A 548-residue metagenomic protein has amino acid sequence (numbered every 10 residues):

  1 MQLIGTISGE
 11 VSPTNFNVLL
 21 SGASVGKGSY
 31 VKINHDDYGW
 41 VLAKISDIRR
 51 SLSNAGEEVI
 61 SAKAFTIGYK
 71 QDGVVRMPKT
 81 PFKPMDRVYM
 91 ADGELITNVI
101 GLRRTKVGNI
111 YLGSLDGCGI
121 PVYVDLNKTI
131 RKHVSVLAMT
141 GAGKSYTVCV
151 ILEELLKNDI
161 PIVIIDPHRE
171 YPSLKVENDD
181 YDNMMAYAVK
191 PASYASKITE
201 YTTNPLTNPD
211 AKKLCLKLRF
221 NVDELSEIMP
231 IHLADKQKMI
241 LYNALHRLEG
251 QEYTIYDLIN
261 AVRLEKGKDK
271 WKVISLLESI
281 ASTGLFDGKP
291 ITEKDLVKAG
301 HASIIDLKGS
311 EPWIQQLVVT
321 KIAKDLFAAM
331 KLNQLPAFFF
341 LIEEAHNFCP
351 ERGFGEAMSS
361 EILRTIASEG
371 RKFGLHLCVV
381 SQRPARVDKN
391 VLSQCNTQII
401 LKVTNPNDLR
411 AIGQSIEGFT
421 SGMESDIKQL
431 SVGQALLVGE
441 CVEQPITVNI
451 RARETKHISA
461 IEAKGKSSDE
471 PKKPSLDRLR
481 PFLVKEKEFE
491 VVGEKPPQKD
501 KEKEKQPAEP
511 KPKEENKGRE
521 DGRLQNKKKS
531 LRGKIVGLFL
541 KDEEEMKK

Functional and structural regions predicted by a protein language model:
M1-L137, Y146-E153, N158, N333-P336 (+1 more regions): Basic- and hydrophobic-enriched, low-structure N-terminal and domain-boundary segments that flank ATP-binding catalytic
R50, G68-Q71, R131, H168-P172 (+7 more regions): Conserved nucleotide-binding/hydrolysis micro-motifs of P-loop NTPases
V107-T199, L437, D469: Glycine-rich phosphate-binding loop of nucleotide-binding enzymes
V150-I151, E170, E224-L225, I240-N243 (+4 more regions): Alpha-helical scaffold elements adjacent to nucleotide-binding pockets in ATP/GTP-utilizing enzyme cores
E154, R169, S173, D179 (+3 more regions): P-loop NTPase motor domains
I165, I342, V380-S381: Hydrophobic residues in beta-strands of the RecA-like P-loop NTPase core, especially within AAA+ ATPase
T365-E369, F373-R451: Conserved ATP-driven motor cores of ASCE-family P-loop NTPases powering translocation/secretion/packaging/pilus
G433-K548: Conserved P-loop NTPase motor module
